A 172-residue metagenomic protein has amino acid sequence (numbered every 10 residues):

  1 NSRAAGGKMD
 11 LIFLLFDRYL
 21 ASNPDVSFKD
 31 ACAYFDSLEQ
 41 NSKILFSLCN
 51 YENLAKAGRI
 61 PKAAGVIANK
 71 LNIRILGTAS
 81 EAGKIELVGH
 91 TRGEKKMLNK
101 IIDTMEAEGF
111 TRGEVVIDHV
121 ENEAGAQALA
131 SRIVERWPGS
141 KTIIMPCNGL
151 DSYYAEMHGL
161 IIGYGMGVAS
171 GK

Functional and structural regions predicted by a protein language model:
R3-K172: Mixed-charge interfacial surface used for oligomerization/domain docking and macromolecular partner engagement
